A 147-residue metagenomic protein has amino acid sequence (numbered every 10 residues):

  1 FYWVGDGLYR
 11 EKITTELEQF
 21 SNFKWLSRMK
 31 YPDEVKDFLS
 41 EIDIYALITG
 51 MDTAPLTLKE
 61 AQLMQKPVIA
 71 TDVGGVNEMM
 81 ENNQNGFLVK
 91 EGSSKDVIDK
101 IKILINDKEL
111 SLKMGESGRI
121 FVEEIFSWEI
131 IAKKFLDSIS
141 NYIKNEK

Functional and structural regions predicted by a protein language model:
K12-M29: Nucleotide-activated donor-binding/catalytic signature segment of Leloir-type glycosyltransferases, i.e., the conserved
K36, A54-L63, N77-E78, Q84: Short alpha-helical segment that forms part of, or immediately flanks, the ligand-binding pocket in carbohydrate-active
D37-I42: Short alpha-helical donor nucleotide-sugar binding micro-motif in glycosyltransferases
D43, Q65: A short alpha->beta transition loop at the rim of the catalytic pocket in nucleotide-sugar-dependent
G50: Aromatic "clamp/platform" in nucleotide-sugar-dependent glycosyltransferases that forms part of the donor/acceptor
P67-A70, M80: Short hydrophobic beta-strand element within catalytic cores of glycosyltransferases and related nucleotide-activated
N77-K102, E109-L110: Change "using UDP/GDP/dTDP sugars" to "using nucleotide sugars
D96, I103, L110-E124, I131-D137: A short, well-ordered alpha-helix in the C-terminal region of glycosyltransferases
